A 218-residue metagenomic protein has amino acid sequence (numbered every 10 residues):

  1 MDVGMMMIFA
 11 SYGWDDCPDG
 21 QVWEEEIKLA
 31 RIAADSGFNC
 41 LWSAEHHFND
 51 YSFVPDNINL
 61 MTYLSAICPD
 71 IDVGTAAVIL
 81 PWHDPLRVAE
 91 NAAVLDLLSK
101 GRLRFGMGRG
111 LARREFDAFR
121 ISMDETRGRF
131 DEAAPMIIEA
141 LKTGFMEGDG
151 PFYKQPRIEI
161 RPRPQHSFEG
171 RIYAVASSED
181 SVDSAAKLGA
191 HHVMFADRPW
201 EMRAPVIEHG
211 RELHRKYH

Functional and structural regions predicted by a protein language model:
M1-V73, G170: N-terminal beta1-alpha1-beta2 module of alpha/beta enzyme domains
V3-M7, L41-S43, V73-A76, L103-M107 (+2 more regions): Hydrophobic faces of well-ordered beta-strands that scaffold small-molecule active sites in alpha/beta enzyme cores
I8-A10, H46, V78-L80, G108-G110 (+2 more regions): Active-site beta-loop-alpha junctions enriched in small/polar residues
Y12-G13, D50, W82-H83, S181-V182 (+1 more regions): Flexible loop/turn segments at secondary-structure boundaries
C17-E25, S52-D56, H83, R87 (+2 more regions): Alpha-helix N-cap and loop-to-helix initiation/capping positions
E26-L29, M61-L64, V88, A92 (+2 more regions): Aromatic/hydrophobic pocket-lining residues that form π-stacking "cages" and hydrophobic walls in ligand
F53-N59, P199-E212: Active-site-adjacent beta->alpha loops and helix N-cap segments on the catalytic face of soluble alpha/beta enzymes
D84-A190, A204-E208, Y217: Internal, glycine-rich beta/alpha segment that forms the wall or movable "lid" of small-molecule/cofactor binding
